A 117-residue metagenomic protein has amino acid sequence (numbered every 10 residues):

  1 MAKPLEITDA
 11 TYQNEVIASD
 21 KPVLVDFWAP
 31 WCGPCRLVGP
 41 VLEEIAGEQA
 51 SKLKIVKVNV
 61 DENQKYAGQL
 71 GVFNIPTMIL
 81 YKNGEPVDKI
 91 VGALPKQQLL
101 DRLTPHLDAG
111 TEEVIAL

Functional and structural regions predicted by a protein language model:
M1-L24, A29-K54, E62-L117: Proteins that catalyze or organize thiol-disulfide redox chemistry and the adjacent proteostasis machinery handling
K57: Conserved residues in the N-terminal Rossmann fold of short-chain dehydrogenase/reductase
